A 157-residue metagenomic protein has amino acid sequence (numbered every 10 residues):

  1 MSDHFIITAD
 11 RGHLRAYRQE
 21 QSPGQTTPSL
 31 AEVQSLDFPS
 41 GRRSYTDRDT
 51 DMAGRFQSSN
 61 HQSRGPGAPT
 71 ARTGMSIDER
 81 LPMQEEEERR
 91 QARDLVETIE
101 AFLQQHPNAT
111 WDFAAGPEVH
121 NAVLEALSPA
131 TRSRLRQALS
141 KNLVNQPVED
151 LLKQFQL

Functional and structural regions predicted by a protein language model:
M1-L157: Terminal alpha-helical anchor/extension segments at protein ends
